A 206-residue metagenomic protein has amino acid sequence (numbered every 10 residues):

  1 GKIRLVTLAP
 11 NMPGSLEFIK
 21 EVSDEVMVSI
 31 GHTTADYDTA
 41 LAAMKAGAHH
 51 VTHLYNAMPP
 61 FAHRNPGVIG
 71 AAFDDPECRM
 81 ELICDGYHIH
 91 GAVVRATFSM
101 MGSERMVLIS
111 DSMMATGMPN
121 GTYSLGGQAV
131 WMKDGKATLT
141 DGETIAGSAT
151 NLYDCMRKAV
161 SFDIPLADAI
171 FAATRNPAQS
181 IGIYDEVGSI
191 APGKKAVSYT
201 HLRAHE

Functional and structural regions predicted by a protein language model:
K2-M118: Active-site core of metal-dependent hydrolases
G70-L82, G86, F98-K194, S198: His/Asp/Glu-enriched, well-ordered alpha-helical/loop segment that forms or immediately abuts the divalent-metal
T200-E206: Conserved small/polar residues in nucleotide/adenosyl-binding loops
